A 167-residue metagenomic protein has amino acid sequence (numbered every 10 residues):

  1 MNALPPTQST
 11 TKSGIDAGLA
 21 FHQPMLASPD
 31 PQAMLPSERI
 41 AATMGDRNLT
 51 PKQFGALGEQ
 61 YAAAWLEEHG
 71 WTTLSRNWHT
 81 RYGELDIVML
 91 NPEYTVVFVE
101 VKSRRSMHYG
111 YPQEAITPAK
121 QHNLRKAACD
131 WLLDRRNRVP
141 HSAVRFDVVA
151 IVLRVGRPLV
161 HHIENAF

Functional and structural regions predicted by a protein language model:
A3, S13, A17, F21 (+1 more regions): Acidic-basic catalytic patches of nuclease active cores, encompassing PD-(D/E)XK and other metal-cofactor nuclease
T7, S103-R154: Catalytic cores of nucleic-acid endonucleases
L49, Q53, L57, Y82 (+2 more regions): Residues at secondary-structure transition points
L66, L85-M89, E93-M107, L124: Conserved catalytic cores of phosphodiester-cleaving nucleases, focusing on short active-site segments
R76-H79, V149-A150: Short, solvent-exposed loop/turn elements at beta->coil junctions and helix N-caps that rim active or binding pockets
R81-E84, G156-R157: Short acidic/glycine-enriched loop/turn segments that link adjacent beta-strands
G83, T95-V97, R145-D147, H161: Protein kinase-like catalytic core scaffold
I151-F167: Short, low-complexity, polybasic intrinsically disordered segments
